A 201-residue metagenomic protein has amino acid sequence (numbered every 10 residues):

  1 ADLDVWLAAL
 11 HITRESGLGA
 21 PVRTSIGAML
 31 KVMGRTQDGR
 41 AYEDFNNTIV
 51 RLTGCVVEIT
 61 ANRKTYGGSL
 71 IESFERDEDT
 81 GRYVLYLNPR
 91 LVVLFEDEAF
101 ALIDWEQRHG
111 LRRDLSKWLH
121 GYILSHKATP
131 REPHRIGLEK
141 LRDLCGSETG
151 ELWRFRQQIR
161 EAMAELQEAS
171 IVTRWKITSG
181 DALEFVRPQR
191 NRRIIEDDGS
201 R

Functional and structural regions predicted by a protein language model:
A1-R201: Charged, alpha-helix-forming regions
